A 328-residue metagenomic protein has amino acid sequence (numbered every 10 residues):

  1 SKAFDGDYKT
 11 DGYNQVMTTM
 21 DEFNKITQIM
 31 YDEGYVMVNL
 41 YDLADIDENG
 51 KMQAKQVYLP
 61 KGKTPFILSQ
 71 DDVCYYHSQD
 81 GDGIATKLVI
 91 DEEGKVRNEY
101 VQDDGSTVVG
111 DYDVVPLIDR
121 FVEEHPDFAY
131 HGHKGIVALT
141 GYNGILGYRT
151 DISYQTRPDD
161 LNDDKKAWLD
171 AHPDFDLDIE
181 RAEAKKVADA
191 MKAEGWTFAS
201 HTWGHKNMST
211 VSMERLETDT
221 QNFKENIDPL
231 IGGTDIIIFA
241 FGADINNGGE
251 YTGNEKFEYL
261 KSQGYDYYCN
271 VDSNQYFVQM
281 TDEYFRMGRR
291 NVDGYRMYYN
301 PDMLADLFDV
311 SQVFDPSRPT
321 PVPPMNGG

Functional and structural regions predicted by a protein language model:
S1-G6, T10, G50-M52, L59-F66 (+1 more regions): Metal-dependent polysaccharide deacetylase catalytic core of the NodB/CE4 family, i.e., the active-site-bearing domain
S1-V38, Q53-P60, T64-L68, Q79-D80 (+3 more regions): C-terminal active-site subregion of NodB/CE4 polysaccharide deacetylases
V36-M37, L43-K51: Membrane/wall-proximal cationic-aromatic binding patches
D42, W203, D272-S273: Proline- and acidic/polar-enriched loop/turn elements at helix boundaries
